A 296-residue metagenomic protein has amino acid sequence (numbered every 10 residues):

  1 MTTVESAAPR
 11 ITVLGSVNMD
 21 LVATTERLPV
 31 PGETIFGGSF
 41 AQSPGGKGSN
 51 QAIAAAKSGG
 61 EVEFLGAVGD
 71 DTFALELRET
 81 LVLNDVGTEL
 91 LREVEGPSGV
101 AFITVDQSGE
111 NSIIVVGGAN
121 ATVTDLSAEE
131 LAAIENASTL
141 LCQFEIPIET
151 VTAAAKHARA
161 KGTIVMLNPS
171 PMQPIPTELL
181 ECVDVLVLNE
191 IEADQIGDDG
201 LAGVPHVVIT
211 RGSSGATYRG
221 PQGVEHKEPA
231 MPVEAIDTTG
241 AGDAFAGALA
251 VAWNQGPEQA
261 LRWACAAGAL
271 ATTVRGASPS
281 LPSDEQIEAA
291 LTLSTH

Functional and structural regions predicted by a protein language model:
M1-A67, A74-E79, L83, A235: Glycine-rich phosphate/adenosyl-contacting loop at the front of the ribokinase-like
M1-A8, D199-H296: Conserved phosphate-binding/catalytic region of the ribokinase-like
I11, E61-V62, T88, V165 (+1 more regions): Hydrophobic anchor at the start of a short beta-strand that flanks the dinucleotide cofactor-binding loop
V17, C142, A244: Active-site metal-binding loops of divalent metal-dependent hydrolases
P31-I35, Q42, K57-T139, E288-H296: Conserved N-terminal subdomain of the carbohydrate kinase-like
Q51-A52, L77, V151-K156, A267: Aromatic/hydrophobic pocket-lining residues that form π-stacking "cages" and hydrophobic walls in ligand
D85, A119-D125, V165-M172, E228-A230: Short gly/ser/thr-rich secondary-structure transition/capping motifs
S138-A202, H206, S214-A216: Conserved beta-alpha-beta core of the PfkB/ribokinase-like small-molecule kinase fold
